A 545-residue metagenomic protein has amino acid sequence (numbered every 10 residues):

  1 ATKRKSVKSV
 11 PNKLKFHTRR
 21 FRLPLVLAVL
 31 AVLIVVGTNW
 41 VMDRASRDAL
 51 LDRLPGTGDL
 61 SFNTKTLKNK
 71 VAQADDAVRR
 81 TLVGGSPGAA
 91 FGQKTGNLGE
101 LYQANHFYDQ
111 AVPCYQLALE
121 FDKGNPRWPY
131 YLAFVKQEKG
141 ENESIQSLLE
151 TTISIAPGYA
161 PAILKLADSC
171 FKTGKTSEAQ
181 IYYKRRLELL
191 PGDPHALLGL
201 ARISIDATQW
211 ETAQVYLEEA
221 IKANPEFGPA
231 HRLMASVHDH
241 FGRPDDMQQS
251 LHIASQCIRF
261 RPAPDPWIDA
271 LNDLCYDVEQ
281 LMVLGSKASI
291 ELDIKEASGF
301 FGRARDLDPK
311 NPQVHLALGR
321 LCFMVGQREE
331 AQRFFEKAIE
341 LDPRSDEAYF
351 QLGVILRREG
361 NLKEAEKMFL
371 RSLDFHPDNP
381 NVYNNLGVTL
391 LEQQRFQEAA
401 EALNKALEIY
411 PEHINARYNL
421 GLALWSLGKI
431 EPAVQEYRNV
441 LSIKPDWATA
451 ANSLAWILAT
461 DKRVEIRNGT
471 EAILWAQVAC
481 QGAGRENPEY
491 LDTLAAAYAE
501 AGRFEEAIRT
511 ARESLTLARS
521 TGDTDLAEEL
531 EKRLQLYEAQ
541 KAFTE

Functional and structural regions predicted by a protein language model:
P87, F121, I155, L189-L190 (+10 more regions): Structural marker of alpha-solenoid helical repeat scaffolds
G92, P126-R127, A160-P161, P194-H195 (+9 more regions): Helix-start (N-cap) detector for alpha-helical repeat units in TPR-like alpha-solenoids, especially tetratricopeptide
Q256, A263-I290, T460-N468, V478 (+3 more regions): Terminal, low-structured helical/coil segments at or just beyond the last alpha-helical repeat
